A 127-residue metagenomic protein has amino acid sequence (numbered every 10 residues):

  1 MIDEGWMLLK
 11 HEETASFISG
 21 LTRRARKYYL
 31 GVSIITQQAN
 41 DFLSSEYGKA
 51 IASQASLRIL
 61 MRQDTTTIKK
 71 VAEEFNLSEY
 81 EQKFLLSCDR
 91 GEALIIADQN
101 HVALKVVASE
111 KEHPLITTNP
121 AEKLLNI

Functional and structural regions predicted by a protein language model:
M1-F84, E110: Conserved P-loop NTPase motor cores
L85-I127: Conserved P-loop NTPase motor module
